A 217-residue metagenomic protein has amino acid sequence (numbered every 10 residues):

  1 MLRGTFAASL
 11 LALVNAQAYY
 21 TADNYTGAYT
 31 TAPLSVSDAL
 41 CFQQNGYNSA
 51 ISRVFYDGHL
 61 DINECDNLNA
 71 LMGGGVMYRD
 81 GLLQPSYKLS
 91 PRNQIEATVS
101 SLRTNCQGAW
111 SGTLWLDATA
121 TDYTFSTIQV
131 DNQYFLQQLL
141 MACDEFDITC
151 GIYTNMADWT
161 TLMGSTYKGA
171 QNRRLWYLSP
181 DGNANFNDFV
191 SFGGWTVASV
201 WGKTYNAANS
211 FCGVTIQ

Functional and structural regions predicted by a protein language model:
R3-A16: Cleavable N-terminal signal peptides of Sec/SRP-targeted secreted and luminal proteins
Q17-A32, S37, K168-Q217: Functionally critical loop-and-helix segments that line ligand-binding/catalytic clefts of soluble enzyme domains
Q17-T149: Substrate-binding cleft of extracellular glycoside hydrolase catalytic domains
M77, L114-W115, T160-S165, A170-L175: Accessory recognition modules or surfaces
L83, T154, S179: Short beta-strand/turn micro-motifs composed of small residues that flank or help shape donor/cofactor-binding pockets
S90-N93, A97, D158-K168: Glycine-rich, charge-decorated loop segments at or immediately adjacent to ligand/cofactor-binding or catalytic sites
T127-Q129, T161-T166, C212: A short secondary-structure junction signal
C143-T161: Aromatic-lined carbohydrate-recognition surfaces of secreted/lumenal glycan-active proteins
